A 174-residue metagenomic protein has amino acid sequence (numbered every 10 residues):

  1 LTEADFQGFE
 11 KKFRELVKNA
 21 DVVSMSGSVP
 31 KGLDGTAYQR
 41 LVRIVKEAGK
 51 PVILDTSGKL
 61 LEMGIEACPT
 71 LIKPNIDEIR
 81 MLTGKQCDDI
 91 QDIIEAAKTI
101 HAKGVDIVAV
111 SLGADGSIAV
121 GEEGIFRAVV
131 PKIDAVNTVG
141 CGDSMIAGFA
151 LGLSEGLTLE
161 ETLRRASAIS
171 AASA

Functional and structural regions predicted by a protein language model:
L1-K18: Conserved phosphate-binding/catalytic loop of the ribokinase/pfkB sugar-kinase fold
T2, D34, T158-L159: Helix N-cap / loop-to-helix initiation motif
A4, M81-C87, A135-V139: Short, charged, surface-exposed secondary-structure boundary motifs
G8-F9, V22-I93: Conserved beta-alpha-beta core of the PfkB/ribokinase-like small-molecule kinase fold
K12-E15, K85, T99, A168: Residues within well-ordered alpha-helical secondary structure of globular protein domains
V17, I65-E66, A102: A short, aliphatic-rich alpha-helical micro-motif
D21-V22, I107: Structural motif
R43-E47, E62, I90-A174: Conserved phosphate-binding/catalytic region of the ribokinase-like
